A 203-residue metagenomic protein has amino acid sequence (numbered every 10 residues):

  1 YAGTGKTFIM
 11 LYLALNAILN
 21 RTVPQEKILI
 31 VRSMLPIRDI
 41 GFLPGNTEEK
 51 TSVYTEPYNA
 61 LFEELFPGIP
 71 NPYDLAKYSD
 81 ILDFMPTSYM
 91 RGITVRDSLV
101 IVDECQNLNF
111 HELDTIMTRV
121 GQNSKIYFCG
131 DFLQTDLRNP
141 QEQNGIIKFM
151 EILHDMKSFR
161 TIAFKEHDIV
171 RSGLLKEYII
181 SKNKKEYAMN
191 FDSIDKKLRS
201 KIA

Functional and structural regions predicted by a protein language model:
Y1-K77, L137-D155: Conserved P-loop
G3-T4, S33-R38, Y89-R91, Q106-N107 (+4 more regions): Conserved nucleotide-binding/hydrolysis micro-motifs of P-loop NTPases
N20-V23, R91-T94, L108, T118-Y127 (+1 more regions): Conserved catalytic network of the ASCE P-loop NTPase/AAA+ motor domain
E26-K27, S79-L82, R96-L99, Q122-F128: Loop/turn-to-beta-strand initiation segments
T47-L65, D83, E166-E186: Conserved GTP-binding G-domain of TRAFAC-class P-loop NTPases and closely related GTPase folds
N59-A60, P67, D114-Y127, D131: Conserved catalytic/switch belt of AAA+ P-loop NTPases
Y78-T115: Conserved RecA-like ASCE ATPase "motif II neighborhood" in helicase/translocase motors
F149-L198: Conserved coupling/interface region of RecA-like P-loop/ASCE motor cores
